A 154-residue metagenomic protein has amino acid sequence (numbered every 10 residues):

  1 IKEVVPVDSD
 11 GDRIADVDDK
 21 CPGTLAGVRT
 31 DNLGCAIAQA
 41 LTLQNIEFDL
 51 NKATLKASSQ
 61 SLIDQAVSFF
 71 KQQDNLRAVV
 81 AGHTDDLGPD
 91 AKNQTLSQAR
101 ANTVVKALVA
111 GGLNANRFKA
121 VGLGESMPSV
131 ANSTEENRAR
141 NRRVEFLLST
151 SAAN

Functional and structural regions predicted by a protein language model:
I1-R77, T150-N154: Periplasmic peptidoglycan-binding/tethering modules of Gram-negative envelope proteins
G11, A57-S58, A81-N154: Periplasmic OmpA-like peptidoglycan-binding domain that tethers envelope proteins to the cell wall
